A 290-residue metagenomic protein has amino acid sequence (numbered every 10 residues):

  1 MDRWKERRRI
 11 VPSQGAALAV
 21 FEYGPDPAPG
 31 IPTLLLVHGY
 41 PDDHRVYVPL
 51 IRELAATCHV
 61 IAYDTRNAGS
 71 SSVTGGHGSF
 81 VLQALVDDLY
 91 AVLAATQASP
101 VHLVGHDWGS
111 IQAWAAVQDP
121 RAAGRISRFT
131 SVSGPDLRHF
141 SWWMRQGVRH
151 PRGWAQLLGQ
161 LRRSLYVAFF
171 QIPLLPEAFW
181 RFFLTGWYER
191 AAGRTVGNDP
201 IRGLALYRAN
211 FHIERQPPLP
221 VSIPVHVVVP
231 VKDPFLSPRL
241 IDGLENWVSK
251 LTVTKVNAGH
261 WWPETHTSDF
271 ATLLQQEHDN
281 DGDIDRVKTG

Functional and structural regions predicted by a protein language model:
D2-W4, A16-L18, D26, T33 (+7 more regions): Flexible "cap/lid" subdomain of the alpha/beta-hydrolase fold that forms the substrate-access gate
R7-G15: Short acidic-hydrophobic surface loop/beta-edge motif
P12, T252-G259: Short glycine-rich catalytic loops that host catalytic nucleophiles or stabilize transition states across multiple
G39: Binding-interface segments
P49-C58: A short, Lys/Arg-enriched amphipathic alpha-helix followed by its capping loop at the start of a domain
V256-A271: Catalytic histidine-centered segment of alpha/beta-hydrolase-like enzymes
G282-G290: Alpha/beta-hydrolase-fold serine-hydrolase catalytic core, especially in secreted/extracellular enzymes
